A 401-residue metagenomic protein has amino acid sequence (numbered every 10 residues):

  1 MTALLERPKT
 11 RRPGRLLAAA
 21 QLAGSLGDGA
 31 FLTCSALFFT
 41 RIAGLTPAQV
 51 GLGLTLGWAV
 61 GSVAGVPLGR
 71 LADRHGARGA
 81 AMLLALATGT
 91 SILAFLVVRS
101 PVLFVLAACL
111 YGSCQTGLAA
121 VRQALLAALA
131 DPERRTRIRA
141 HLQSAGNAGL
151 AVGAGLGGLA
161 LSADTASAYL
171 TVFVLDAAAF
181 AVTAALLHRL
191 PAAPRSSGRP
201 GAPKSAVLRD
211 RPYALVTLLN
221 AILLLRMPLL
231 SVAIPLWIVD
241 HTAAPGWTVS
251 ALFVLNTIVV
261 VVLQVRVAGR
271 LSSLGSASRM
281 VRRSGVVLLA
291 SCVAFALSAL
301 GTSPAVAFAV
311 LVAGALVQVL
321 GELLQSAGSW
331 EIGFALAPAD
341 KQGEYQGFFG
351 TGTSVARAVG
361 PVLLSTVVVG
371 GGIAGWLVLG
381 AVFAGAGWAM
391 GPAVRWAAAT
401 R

Functional and structural regions predicted by a protein language model:
R7-A59, P212-N256: Helix-loop boundary and gating motifs at the non-cytosolic
R41, V152-A168, V359-V378: Transmembrane alpha-helix termini and helix-breaking/packing motifs in multi-pass membrane transporters
S62-R99: Conserved MFS/SLC helix-loop-helix module at the cytosolic interface between two early adjacent transmembrane helices
V63-G76, L161, V262-V281: Helix-to-loop junctions at the C-terminal end of transmembrane segments in multipass secondary transporters
G79-A94, A177, R279-F295: Structural signature of the two symmetry-related core transmembrane helices
A107-A148: Cytoplasmic helix-loop-helix junction between adjacent transmembrane helices in 12-TM secondary transporters
G158, A178-S196, A389-A393: C-terminal membrane-cytosol helix-exit motif in multi-pass small-molecule transporters
R279-Q325: C-terminal transmembrane helical hairpin of 12-TM major facilitator-type secondary transporters
